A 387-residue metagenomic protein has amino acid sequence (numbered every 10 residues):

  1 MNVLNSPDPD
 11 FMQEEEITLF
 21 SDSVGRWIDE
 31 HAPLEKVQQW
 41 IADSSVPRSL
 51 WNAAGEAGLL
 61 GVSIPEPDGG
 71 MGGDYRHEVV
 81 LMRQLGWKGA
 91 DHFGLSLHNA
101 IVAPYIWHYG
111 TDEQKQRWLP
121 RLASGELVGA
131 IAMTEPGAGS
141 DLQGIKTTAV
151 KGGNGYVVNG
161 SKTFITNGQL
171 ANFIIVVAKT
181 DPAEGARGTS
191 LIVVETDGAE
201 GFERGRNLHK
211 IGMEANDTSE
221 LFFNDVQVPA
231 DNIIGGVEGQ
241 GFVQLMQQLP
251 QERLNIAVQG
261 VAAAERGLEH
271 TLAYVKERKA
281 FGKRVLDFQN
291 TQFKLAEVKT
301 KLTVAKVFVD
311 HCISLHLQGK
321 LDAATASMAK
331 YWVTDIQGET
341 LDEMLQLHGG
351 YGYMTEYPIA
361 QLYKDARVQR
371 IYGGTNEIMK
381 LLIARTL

Functional and structural regions predicted by a protein language model:
M1-K88, H92, Y109-Q114, R121-E126 (+5 more regions): Alpha-helical interface subdomain recognition
G58, L81-G86, A178, V194-A199 (+1 more regions): Short Ser/Thr-interspersed hydrophobic loop/turn segments at strand-loop and sheet-helix junctions that line or gate
L95-L97, L122, G137-S140, F164-N167 (+2 more regions): Short Gly/Pro-enriched turn/cap motifs at secondary-structure boundaries
A100-Y109: Helix-loop "lid/cap" segments that line or gate small-molecule binding pockets
G125-M133: A short, Trp-centered hydrophobic/proline-enriched beta-strand micro-motif
G144, A199-Q227: Flexible, small-/acidic-enriched active-site or ligand-binding loops
N159-R206: A short core secondary-structure module
D225-V243: Long, acidic (Asp/Glu-rich), low-complexity accessory segments flanking structured domains
